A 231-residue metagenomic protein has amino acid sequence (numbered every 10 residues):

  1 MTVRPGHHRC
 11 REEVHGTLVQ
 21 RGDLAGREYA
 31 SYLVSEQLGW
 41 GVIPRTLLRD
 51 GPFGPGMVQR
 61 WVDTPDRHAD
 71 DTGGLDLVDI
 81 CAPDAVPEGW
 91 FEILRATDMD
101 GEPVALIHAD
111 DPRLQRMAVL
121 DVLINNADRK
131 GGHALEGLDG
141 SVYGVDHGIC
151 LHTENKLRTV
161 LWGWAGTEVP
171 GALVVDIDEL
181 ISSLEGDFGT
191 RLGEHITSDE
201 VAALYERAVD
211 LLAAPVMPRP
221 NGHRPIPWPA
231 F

Functional and structural regions predicted by a protein language model:
M1-E88, V119-A127, L138-Y143: Conserved ATP-binding subdomain of kinase catalytic cores across diverse folds
M1-T2, T17, P52, D70-T72 (+6 more regions): Intrinsic structural disorder
T2, T17, I43-T46, T64 (+8 more regions): Residue-identity detector for threonine
H7-H8, H15, H68, H108 (+5 more regions): Histidine (H) residue identity feature
R21, G137-F231: C-terminal catalytic region of ATP-dependent kinase domains
V34-L38, V62, G132, W164 (+1 more regions): Generic structural signal for bulky hydrophobic/aromatic residues embedded in well-ordered secondary structure
Q37-W40, L94-L157, L204: Conserved kinase catalytic-core segment
P52-L123, G163-T167, G171, V175-A202: ATP-dependent phospho-/nucleotidyl transfer catalytic cores
